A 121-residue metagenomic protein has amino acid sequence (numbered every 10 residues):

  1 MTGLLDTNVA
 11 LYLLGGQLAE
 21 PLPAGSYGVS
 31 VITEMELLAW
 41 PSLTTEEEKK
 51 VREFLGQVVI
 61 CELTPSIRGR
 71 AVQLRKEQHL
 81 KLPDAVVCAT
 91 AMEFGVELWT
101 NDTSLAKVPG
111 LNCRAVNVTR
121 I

Functional and structural regions predicted by a protein language model:
M1-G3, A24-S26, Q57-V59, M92-E97: Short active-site oxyanion
M1-V29, L38-R52, I121: Short, well-structured N-terminal submotif of metal-dependent ribonuclease cores
T2, C88, M92-I121: Acidic, PIN/NYN-like endoribonuclease modules and their adjacent C-terminal/linker elements
D6-T7, T33, N101: A secondary-structure boundary/capping signal
A10, E34-L37, R68, L105-A106: A generic structural signal for short hydrophobic patches within well-formed alpha-helices
G25-V29, V59, G110-V118: Active-site regions of enzymes building and remodeling cell-envelope glycoconjugates
M35-L38, R52-L55, V72: Amphipathic alpha-helical segments within well-ordered protein domains
V59-T103: Active-site neighborhoods of divalent-metal-dependent phosphate/nucleic-acid chemistry enzymes
